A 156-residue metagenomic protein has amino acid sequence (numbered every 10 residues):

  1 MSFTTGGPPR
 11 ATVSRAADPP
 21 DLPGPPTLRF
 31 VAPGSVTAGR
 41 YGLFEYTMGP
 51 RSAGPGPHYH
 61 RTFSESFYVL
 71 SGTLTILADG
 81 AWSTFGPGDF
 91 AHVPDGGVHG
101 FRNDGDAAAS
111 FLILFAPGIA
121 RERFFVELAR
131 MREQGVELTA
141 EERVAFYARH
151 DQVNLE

Functional and structural regions predicted by a protein language model:
R15, P19, G80-V98: Short acidic-glycine-tyrosine-enriched beta hairpin
D18-P57, F63-S64: A short glycine-rich, His/Asp/Glu-containing loop-to-beta-strand
E45-G49, Y59-L77, L114-A116: Short, conserved beta-strand element in jelly-roll/cupin
A53, H60, L74, G100 (+2 more regions): Hydrophobic small-molecule pocket/channel-lining residues, especially in calycin-type beta-barrels
P55-P57, A78-S83: Short beta-strand segments
T75, D95-E122: Ligand-binding loop in jelly-roll beta-barrel domains
F124-E156: Acidic/histidine-enriched, glycine/proline-rich intrinsically disordered or flexible terminal extensions
